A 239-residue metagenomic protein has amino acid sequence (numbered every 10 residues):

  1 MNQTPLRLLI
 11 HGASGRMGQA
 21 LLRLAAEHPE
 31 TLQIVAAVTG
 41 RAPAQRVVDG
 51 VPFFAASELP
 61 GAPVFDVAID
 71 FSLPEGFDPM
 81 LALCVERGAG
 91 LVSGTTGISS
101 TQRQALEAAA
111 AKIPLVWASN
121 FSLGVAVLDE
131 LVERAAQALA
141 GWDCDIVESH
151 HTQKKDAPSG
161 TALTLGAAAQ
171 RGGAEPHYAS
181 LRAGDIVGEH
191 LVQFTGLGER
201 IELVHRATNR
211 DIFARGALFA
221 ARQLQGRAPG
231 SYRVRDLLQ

Functional and structural regions predicted by a protein language model:
Q3-L8: Extreme N-terminal starter segment of soluble prokaryotic enzymes
L9-P60, E75, A140-Q239: C-terminal substrate-binding/catalytic lobe of Rossmann-fold NAD(P)-dependent oxidoreductases
G12, G94-T95, A118-S119: Short beta->alpha connector loops at strand-helix junctions that form conserved, small/polar/Pro-enriched
E27, V85-G88: Residues at the C-terminal ends
I34, F53, L91-V92, L115-W117: Hydrophobic beta-strand scaffold residues
L59-P60, T96-S99, N120-F121: Short, acidic/turn-prone active-site loops that include or flank metal/cofactor- and phosphate-binding residues
A68-I69: N-terminal Rossmann-like NAD(P) cofactor-binding module of classical short-chain dehydrogenase/reductase
E75, M80-A82, E86, G94-L115 (+2 more regions): Rossmann-fold NAD(P)-binding glycine/threonine-rich loop
